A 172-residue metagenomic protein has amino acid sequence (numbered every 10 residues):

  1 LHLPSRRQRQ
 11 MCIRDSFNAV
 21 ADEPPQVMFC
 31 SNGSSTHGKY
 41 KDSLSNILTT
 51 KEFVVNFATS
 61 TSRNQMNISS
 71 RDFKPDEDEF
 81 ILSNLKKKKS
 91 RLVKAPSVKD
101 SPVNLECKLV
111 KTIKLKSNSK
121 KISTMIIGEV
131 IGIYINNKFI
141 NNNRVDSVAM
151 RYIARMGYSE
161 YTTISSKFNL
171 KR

Functional and structural regions predicted by a protein language model:
L1-R9, I13: Single conserved hydrophobic/aromatic residue that forms the stacking wall/gate of nucleotide- or nucleobase-binding
D15-N18, V110, I131: Conserved positions in beta-strands of structured domains
S16-Q65, S70, E79-N84: A short mixed-secondary-structure module that forms the rim of ligand-binding clefts
D22, F53, T112-S119, I135-N137: Short, conserved beta-turn/loop elements at beta-strand boundaries and strand-helix junctions
Q65-V103, T112-S117: Extended, positively charged loop/linker patches that create polyanion-binding surfaces
S101, E106-K108, E129: Residues located in well-ordered beta-strands
K121-I127: Short aromatic-glycine-enriched beta-strand elements
E129-R172: Surface-exposed, gly/pro-biased binding rims or lids
